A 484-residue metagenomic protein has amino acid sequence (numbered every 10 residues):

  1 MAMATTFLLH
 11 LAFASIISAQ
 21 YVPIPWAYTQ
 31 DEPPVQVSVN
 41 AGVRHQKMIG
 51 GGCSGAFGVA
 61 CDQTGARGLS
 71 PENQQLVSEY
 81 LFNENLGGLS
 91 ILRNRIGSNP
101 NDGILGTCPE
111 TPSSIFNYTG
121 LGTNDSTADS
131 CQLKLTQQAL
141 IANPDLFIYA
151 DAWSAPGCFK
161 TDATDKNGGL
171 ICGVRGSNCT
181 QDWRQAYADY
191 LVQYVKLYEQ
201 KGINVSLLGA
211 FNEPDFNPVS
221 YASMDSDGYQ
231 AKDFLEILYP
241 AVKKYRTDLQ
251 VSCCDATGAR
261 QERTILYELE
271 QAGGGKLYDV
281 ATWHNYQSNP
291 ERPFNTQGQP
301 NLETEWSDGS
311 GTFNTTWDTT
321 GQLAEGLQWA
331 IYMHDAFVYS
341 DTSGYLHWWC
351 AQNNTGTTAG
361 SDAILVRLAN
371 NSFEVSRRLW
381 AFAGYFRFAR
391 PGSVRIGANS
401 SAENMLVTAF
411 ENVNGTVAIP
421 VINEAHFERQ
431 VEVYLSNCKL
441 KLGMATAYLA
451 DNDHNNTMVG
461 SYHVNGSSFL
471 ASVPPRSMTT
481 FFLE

Functional and structural regions predicted by a protein language model:
M1-Y21: Fungal secretory targeting signals
W26-V205, S226, E236: N-terminal catalytic cores of secreted or lumenal carbohydrate-active enzymes
K47-G55, L89-I96, F147-D151, S206-A210 (+6 more regions): Structural recognition of the beta-strand scaffold that forms the well-ordered cores of secreted hydrolase catalytic
A186-L207, P214-S310: Active-site neighborhood of glycoside hydrolase catalytic domains
E303-R387, R395-S401: Aromatic/acidic polysaccharide-binding cleft in carbohydrate-active enzymes
S401-L440, R476: Carbohydrate-binding surface patches
S436-N456: Solvent-exposed beta-hairpin/edge-strand motifs
G460-E484: C-terminal beta-strand-rich structural cap/linker in extracellular carbohydrate-active enzymes
